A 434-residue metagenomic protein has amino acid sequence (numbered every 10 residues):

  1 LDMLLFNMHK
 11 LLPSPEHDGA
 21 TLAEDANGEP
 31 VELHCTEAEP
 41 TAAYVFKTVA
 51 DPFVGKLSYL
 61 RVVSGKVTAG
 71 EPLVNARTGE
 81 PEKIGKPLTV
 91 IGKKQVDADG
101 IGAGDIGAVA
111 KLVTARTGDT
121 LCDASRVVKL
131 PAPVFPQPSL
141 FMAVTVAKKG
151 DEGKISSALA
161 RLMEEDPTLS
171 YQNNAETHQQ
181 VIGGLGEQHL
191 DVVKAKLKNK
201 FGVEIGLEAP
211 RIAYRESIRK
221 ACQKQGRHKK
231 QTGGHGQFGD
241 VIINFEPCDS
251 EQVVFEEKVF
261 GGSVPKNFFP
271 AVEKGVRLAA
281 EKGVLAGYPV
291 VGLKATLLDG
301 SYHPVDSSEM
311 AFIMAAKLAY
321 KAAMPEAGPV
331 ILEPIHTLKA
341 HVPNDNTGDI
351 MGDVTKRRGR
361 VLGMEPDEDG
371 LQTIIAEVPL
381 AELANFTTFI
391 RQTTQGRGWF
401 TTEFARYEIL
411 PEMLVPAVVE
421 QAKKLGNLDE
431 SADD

Functional and structural regions predicted by a protein language model:
L1-D434: Structural and coupling elements of P-loop NTPases
